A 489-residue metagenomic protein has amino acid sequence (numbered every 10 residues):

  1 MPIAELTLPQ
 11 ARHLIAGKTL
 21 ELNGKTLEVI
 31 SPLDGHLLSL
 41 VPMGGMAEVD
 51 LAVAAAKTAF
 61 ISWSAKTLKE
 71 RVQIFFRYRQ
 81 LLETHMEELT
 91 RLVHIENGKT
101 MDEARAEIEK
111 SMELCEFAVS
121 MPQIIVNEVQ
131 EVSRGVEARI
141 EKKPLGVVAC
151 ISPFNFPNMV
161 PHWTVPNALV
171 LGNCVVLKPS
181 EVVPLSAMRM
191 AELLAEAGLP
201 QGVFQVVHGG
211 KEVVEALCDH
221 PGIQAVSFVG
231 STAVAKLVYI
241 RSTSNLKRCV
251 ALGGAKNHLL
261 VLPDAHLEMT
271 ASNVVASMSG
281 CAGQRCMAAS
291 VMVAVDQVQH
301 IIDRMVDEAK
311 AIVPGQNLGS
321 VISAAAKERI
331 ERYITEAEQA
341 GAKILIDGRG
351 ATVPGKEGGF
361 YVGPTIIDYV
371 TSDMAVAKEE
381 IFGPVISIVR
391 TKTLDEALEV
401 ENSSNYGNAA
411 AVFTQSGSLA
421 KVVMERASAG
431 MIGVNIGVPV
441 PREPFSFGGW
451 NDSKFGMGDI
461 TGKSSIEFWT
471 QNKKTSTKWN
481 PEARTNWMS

Functional and structural regions predicted by a protein language model:
M1-D34: Hydrophobic face of amphipathic alpha-helices that form TPR/SEL1-like repeat modules and related alpha-solenoid
E28, P42, S64, N97 (+5 more regions): A structural signal for short, well-ordered beta-strand elements
P32, M46-V49, L68, M86 (+5 more regions): Residues at or immediately preceding the N-termini of alpha-helices
G35, R71, V93, C115 (+9 more regions): Residue-level signal for inorganic ion chemistry
H36-I125: Glycine-rich loop-to-alpha-helix module at the N-terminal edge of alpha/beta enzyme cores
H36-L40, L199, I223, L260 (+3 more regions): Conserved C-terminal structural/oligomerization subdomain of aldehyde/semialdehyde dehydrogenase
N127-M269, G315, T391, G456: Rossmann-like NAD(P) dinucleotide-binding subdomain of oxidoreductase/dehydrogenase enzymes
A233-T371, L394, V434, P481-T485 (+1 more regions): ALDH superfamily catalytic-core signature
